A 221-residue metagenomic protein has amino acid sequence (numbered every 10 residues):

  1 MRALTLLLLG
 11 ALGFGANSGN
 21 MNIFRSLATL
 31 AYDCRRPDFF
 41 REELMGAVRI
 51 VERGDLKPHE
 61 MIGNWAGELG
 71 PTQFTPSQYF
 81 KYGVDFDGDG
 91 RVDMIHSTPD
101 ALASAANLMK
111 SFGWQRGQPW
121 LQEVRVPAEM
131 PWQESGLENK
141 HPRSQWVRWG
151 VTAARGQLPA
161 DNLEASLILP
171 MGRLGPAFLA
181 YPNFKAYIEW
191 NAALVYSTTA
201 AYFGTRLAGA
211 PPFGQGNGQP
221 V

Functional and structural regions predicted by a protein language model:
M1-E164, G175-F178, I188-G214: Catalytic glycan-binding domains that act on GlcNAc-containing polysaccharides
I168-P170: Alpha-helical and coiled-coil interaction segments, frequently adjacent to or embedded within charge-biased
Y181: Acidic/histidine-rich, surface-exposed loop or edge segments in extracytoplasmic proteins
Q215-V221: Solvent-exposed beta-strand motifs enriched in subsets of small alpha/beta binding domains, especially certain
